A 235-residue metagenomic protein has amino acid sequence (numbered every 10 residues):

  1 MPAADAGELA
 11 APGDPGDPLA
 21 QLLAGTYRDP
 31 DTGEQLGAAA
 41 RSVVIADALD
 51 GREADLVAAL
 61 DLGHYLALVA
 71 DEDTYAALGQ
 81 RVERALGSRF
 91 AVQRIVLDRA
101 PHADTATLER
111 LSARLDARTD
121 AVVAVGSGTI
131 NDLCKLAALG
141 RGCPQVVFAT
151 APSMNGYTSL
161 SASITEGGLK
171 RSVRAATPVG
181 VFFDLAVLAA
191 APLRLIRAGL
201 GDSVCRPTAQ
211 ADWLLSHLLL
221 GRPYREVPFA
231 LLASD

Functional and structural regions predicted by a protein language model:
M1-E8, T26-L36, D55-H64, V147-S159 (+2 more regions): Short charge-dense sequence patches
P2-A121, R197, G201: ATP/NTP phosphate-donor binding region
D29-P30, D132, G167-G168: Intrinsically disordered, low-complexity segments enriched in polar/charged residues with Gly/Pro, especially when
V69-A70, G126, F183: Short beta-strand/turn micro-motifs composed of small residues that flank or help shape donor/cofactor-binding pockets
L78-Q80, L133-K135, Y157-T158, P192: Short glycine-/acidic-enriched loop or helix-start segments at secondary-structure transitions that form or flank
A117-A151: A short, small-residue-rich loop immediately preceding and capping a beta-strand
G140-D235: A glycine/threonine-rich phosphate-anchoring loop and its flanking beta-alpha core in nucleotide/phosphate-binding
